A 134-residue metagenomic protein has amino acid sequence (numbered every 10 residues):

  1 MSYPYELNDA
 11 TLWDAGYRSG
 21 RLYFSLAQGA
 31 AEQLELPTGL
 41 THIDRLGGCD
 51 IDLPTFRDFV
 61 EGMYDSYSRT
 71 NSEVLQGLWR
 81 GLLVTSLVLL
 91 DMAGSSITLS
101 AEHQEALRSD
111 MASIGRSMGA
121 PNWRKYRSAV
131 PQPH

Functional and structural regions predicted by a protein language model:
M1-H134: Acidic (Asp/Glu-rich) sequence patches and key acidic residues that form negatively charged surfaces used
